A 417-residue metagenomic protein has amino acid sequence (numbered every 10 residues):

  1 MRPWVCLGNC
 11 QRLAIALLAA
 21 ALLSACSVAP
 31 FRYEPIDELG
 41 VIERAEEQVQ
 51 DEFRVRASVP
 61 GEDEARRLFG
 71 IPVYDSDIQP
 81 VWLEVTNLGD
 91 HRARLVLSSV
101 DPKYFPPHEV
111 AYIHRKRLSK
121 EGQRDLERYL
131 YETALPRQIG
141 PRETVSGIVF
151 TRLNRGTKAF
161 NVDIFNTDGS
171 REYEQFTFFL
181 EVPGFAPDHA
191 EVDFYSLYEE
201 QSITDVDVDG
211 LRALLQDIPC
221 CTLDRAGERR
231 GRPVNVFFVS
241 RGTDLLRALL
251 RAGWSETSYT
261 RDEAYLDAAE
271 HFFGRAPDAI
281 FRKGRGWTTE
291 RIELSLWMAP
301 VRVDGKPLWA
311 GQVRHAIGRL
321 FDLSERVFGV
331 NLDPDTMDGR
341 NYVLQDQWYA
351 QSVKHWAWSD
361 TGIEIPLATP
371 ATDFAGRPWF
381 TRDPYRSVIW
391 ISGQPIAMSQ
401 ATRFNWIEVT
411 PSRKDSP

Functional and structural regions predicted by a protein language model:
S24-A25: C-terminal motif of bacterial Sec signal peptides marking the signal peptidase cleavage site
F31-I36, K103, T133-E199: Surface-exposed edge beta-strand/loop patches
E34-D75: Low-complexity, acidic Ser/Thr/Pro/Gly-rich terminal tails and inter-domain linkers that flank the onset of structured
A65-W82, L88-R92, Q138-G140, A226-G227: Short, solvent-exposed beta-strand/turn "edge" segments of beta-rich domains on protein surfaces
Q79, T86, R247, T260-R413: A cross-kingdom signal targeting lumenal/periplasmic-facing segments of multi-pass membrane and secretory-pathway
L88-G140, V145: The feature marks short-to-medium sequence segments in extracytoplasmic or secretory-pathway proteins
H91-S99, N161, L246-R251: Short, hydrophobic/aromatic beta-strand segments
I218-A248: Terminal, regulation- and interaction-focused segments at domain boundaries
